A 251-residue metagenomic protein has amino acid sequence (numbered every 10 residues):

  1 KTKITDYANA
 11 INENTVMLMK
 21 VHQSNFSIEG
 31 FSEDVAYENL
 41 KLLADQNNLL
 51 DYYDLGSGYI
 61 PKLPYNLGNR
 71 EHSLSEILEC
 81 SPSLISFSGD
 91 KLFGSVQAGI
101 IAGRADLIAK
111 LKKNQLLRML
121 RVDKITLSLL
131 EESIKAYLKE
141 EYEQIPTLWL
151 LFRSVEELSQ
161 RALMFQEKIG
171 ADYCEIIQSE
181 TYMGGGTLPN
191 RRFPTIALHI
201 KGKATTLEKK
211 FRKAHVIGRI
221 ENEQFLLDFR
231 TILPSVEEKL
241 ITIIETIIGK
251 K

Functional and structural regions predicted by a protein language model:
K1-K135: Conserved PLP-enzyme active-site core in the AAT-like
Q46, G170-D172, T205, T246-K251: Short, glycine- and charge-enriched coil/turn segments that flank and shape catalytic ligand pockets
G56-S57, D106-K112, L138-T147, P189-R192 (+1 more regions): Short acidic (Asp/Glu) and glycine-rich catalytic loops that position anionic groups and cofactors
N114-Q115, N222, L240-I243: Composition- and surface-driven signal marking solvent-exposed, interaction-prone regions in large proteins
M119, R212-R219, T246-K251: A common structural junction motif
K124-L127, E131-G184: Conserved PLP-dependent catalytic core of the aminotransferase class-I/II
S159-S235: Conserved C-terminal alpha-helix-loop-beta "cap" of PLP-dependent enzymes that closes/shapes the active-site mouth
I232-I244: Short, low-order "capping/linker" segments at domain edges
